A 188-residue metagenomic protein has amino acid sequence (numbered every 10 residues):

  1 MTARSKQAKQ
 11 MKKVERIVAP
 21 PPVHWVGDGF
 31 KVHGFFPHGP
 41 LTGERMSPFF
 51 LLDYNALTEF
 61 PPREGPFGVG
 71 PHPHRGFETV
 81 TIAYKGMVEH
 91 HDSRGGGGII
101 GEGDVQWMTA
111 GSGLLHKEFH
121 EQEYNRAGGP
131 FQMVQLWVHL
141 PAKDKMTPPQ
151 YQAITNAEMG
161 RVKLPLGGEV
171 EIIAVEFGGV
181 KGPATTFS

Functional and structural regions predicted by a protein language model:
T2-F35: Hydrophobic alpha-helical membrane-insertion signals
V23-Y84, M159-S188: A short glycine-rich, His/Asp/Glu-containing loop-to-beta-strand
P66, V80-E102, L115-K117: A short beta-strand-loop-beta hairpin characteristic of the jelly-roll/cupin
A110-K143: Ligand-binding loop in jelly-roll beta-barrel domains
E123-Q132, Y151-R161: A short alpha->loop->secondary-structure connector
Q135-A142, T155, I172-F177: Short, structured patches in soluble enzyme cores that scaffold and shape functional sites
P149-Q152, V170: A surface/extracellular/periplasmic glyco- and lipid-processing/surface-interacting theme
